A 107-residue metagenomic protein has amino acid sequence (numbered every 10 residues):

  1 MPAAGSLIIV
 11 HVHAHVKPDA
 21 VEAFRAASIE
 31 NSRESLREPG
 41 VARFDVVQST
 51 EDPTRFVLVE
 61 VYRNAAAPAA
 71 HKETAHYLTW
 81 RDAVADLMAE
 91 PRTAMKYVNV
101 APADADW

Functional and structural regions predicted by a protein language model:
M1-I8, V46-T54, D82-W107: Glycine-rich beta-strand-turn "strand-cap" elements at beta-sheet edges
S6-E38, A42, V46: N-terminal first-folded block
I8-H15, D45-K72: Short, well-ordered beta-strand segments in beta-rich or mixed alpha/beta enzyme and ligand-binding folds
V16-P18, N64, V98-V100: Non-catalytic surface loops within mature trypsin-like serine protease
D19, E30, E51-P53, A75 (+2 more regions): Short alpha-helical
A26-A42, V61-M95: An amphipathic, aromatic/His-enriched active-site/gating alpha helix that lines ligand/cofactor pockets
